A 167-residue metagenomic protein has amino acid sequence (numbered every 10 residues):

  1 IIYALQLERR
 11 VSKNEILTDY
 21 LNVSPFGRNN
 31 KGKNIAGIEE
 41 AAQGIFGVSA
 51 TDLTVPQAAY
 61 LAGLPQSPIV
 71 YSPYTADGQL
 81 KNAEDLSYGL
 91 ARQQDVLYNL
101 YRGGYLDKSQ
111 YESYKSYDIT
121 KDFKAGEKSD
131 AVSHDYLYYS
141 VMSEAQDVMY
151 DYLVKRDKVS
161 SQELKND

Functional and structural regions predicted by a protein language model:
I1-D167: Non-catalytic, structured segments within soluble enzyme domains
